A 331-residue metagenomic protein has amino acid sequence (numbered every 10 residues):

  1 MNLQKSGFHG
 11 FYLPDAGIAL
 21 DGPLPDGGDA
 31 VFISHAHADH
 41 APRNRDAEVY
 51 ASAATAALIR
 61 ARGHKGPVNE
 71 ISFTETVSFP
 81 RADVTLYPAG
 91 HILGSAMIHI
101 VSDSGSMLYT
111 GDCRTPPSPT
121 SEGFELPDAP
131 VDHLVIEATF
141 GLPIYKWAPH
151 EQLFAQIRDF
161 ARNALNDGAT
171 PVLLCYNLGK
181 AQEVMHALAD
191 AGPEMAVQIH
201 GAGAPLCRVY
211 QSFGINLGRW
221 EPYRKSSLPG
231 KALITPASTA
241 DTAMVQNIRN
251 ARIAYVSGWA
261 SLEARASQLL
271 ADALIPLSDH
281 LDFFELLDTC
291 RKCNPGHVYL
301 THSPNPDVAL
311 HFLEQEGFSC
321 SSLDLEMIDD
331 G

Functional and structural regions predicted by a protein language model:
M1-D26, A30, A38-L174, G179 (+1 more regions): His/Asp/Glu-rich metal-coordinating catalytic cores of metallo-dependent phosphodiesterases/hydrolases acting on
S6, D128, L142-K225, H297-G331: Binuclear metal-ion centers of metallo-dependent hydrolases, dominated by the metallo-beta-lactamase
G7, D190, G214, R219-G331: C-terminal regulatory/interaction regions
A30, E48, M107, D132-L134 (+4 more regions): Structural motif
H35: Conserved G/P- and acidic residue-centered "switch" motifs that form tight phosphate/ATP-binding loops in soluble
A41, S95, P117-S118, A181-M185 (+3 more regions): Short, well-ordered alpha-helical microsegments
A47-A57, V135, M195-P205, Y255 (+2 more regions): Short internal beta-strands
A89-S102, C113, P117-S118, H133-A138 (+3 more regions): Active-site-proximal loop/helix segment associated with metal-binding centers of metalloenzymes
